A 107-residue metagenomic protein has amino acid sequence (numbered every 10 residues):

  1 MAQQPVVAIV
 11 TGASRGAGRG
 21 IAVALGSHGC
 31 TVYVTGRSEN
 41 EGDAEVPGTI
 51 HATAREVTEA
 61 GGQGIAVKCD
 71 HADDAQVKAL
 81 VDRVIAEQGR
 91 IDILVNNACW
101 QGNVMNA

Functional and structural regions predicted by a protein language model:
A2-E39: Canonical Rossmann dinucleotide-binding motif of NAD(H)/NADP(H)-dependent dehydrogenases/reductases, specifically
Q3, A60-I65, R83-N96, G102-N103: A glycine-rich helix->loop->beta "capping" turn within Rossmann-like NAD(P)(H)-dependent oxidoreductase domains
T11, T35, C69, I91-C99: Rossmann-fold scaffold of SDR-type NAD(P)-dependent oxidoreductases
A17, I50-T53, V57: Generic hydrophobic, amphipathic alpha-helix propensity
G18, E41-D43, V104-M105: Glycine/Thr-rich phosphate-binding loops of Rossmann-like dinucleotide-binding domains
T35-P47, H71: N-terminal Rossmann-fold cofactor-binding loop
V46-H51, K78, C99-A107: Conserved mid-core segment of classical short-chain dehydrogenase/reductases
G48-H51, V67-D82: The beta1-alpha1 cofactor-binding region of Rossmann-like NAD(H)/NADP(H)-dependent oxidoreductases
